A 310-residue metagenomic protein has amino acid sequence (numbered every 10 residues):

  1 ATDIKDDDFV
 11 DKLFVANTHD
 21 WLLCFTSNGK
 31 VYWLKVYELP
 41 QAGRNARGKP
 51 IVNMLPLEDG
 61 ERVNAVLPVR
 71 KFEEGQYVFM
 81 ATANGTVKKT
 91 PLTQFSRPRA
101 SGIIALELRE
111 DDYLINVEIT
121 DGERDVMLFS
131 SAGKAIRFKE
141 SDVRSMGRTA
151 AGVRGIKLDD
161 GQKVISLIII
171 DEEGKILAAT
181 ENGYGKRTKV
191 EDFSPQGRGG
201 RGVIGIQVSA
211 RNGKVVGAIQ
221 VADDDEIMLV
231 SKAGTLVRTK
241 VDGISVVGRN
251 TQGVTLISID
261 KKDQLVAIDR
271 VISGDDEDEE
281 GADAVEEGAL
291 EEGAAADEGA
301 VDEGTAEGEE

Functional and structural regions predicted by a protein language model:
A1-E310: Short, structured "edge-of-domain" segments at secondary-structure transitions
